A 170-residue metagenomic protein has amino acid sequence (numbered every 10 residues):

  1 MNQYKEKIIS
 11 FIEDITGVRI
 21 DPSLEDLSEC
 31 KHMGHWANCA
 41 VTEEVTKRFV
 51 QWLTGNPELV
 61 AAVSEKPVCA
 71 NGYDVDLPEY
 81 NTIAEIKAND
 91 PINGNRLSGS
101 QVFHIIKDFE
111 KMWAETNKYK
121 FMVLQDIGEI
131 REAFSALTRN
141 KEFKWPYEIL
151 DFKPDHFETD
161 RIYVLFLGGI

Functional and structural regions predicted by a protein language model:
N2-E65: Acidic-basic catalytic patches of nuclease active cores, encompassing PD-(D/E)XK and other metal-cofactor nuclease
L27-M33, T116-G128: Short glycine-rich, basic-tinged beta-strand/loop micro-motifs
K31-W36, P91-S100: Surface-exposed cleft-lining segments at the edges of enzyme active sites
N71-Y73: Short beta-strand or tight-loop elements that sit immediately N-terminal to catalytic metal-binding acidic residues
V75-N95: Conserved catalytic cores of phosphodiester-cleaving nucleases, focusing on short active-site segments
L97-N117: Short, charged, amphipathic alpha-helix that recurs within catalytic cores of restriction-modification and other
F121-I170: Domain-level recognition of nuclease-like catalytic cores that cleave nucleotide substrates
